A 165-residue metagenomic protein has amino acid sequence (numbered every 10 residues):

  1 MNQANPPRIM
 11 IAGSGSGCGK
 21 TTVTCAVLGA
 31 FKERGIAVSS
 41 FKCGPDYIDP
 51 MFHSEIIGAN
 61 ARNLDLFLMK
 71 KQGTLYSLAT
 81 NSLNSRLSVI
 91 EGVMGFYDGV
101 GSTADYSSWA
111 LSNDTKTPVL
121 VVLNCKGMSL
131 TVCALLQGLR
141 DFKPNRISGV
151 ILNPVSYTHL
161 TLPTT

Functional and structural regions predicted by a protein language model:
N2-C18, T22, L28-T115, L123-R146 (+1 more regions): ATP-dependent carboxylate-amine ligase catalytic core
C25, T165: Conserved AMP-binding A3 loop
V150-L152: Accessory, often N-terminal, substrate/partner-engagement and coupling regions that sit outside the core NTP/cofactor
T158-T164: Conserved small/polar residues in nucleotide/adenosyl-binding loops
